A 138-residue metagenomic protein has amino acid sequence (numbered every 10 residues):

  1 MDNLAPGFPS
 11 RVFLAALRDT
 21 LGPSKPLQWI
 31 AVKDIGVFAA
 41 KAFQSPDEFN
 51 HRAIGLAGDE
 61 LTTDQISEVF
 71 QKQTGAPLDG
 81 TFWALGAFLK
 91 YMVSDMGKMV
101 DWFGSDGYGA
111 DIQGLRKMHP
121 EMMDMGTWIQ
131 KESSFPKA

Functional and structural regions predicted by a protein language model:
M1-P77, A87-M92: Oxidoreductase cofactor-interface core, primarily capturing Rossmann-like NAD(P)-dependent enzymes
F82-A138: A hydrophobic C-terminal alpha-helical subdomain
